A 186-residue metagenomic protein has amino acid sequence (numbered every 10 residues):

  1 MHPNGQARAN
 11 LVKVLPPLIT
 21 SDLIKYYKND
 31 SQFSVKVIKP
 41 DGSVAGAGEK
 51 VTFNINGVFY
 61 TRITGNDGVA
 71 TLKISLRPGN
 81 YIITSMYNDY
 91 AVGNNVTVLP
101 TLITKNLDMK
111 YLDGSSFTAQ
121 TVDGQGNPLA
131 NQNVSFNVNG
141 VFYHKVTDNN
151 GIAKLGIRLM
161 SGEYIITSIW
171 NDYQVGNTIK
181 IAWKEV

Functional and structural regions predicted by a protein language model:
M1-V186: Solvent-exposed beta-strand/loop surfaces, strongest in extracytoplasmic domains of secreted and cell-surface proteins
